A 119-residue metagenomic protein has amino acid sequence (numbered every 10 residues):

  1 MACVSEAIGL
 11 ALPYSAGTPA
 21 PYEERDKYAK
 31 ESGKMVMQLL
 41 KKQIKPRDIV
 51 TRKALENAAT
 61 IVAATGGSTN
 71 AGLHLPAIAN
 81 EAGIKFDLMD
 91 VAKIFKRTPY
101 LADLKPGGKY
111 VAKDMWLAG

Functional and structural regions predicted by a protein language model:
M1-A118: Mobile "lid/hinge" segments at catalytic clefts and subdomain interfaces of large enzymes
